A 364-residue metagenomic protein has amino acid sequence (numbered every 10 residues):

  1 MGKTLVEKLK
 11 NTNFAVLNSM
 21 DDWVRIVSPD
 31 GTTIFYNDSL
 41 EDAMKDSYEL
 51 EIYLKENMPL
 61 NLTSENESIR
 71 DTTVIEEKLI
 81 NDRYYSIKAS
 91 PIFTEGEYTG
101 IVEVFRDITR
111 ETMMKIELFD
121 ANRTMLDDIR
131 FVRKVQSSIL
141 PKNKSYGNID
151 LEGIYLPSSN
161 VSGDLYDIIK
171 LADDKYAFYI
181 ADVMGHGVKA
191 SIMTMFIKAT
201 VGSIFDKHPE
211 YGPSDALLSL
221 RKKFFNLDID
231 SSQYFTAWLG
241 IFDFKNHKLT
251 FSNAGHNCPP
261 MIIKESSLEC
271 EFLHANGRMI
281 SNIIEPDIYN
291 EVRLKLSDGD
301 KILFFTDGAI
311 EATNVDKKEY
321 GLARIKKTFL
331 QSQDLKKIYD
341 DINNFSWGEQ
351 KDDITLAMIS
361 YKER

Functional and structural regions predicted by a protein language model:
M1-E7, I92-R123, I310: Sensory coupling linkers of modular signal transduction proteins
G2, D107, D182, D307 (+1 more regions): Conserved acidic
G2-D38: Sensory modules in modular signal-transduction proteins
S28, Y36-S47, G255, T306: N-terminal capping loop/helix in small sensory signaling domains highlighted by a polar->aromatic N-x2-3-F motif
S39-I52, S191, N314-E319: PAS/PAS-like sensory domain cap-loop motif
E49-N81, Y339-N344: Terminal output helix/cap of sensory domains in signal transduction proteins
T73-I75, V292-F304, A309-R364: C-terminal catalytic subdomain
I80, E117-L303, Q350-R364: … and, occasionally, acidic/histidine-rich disordered N-termini of signaling adaptors
